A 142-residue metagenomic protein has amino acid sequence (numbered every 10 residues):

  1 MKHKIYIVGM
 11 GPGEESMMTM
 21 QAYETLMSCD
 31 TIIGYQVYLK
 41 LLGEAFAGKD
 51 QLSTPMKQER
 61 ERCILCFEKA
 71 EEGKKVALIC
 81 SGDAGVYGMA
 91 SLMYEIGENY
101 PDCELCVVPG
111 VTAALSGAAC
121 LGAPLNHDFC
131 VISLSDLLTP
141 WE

Functional and structural regions predicted by a protein language model:
M1-C106, S116: Class I S-adenosyl-L-methionine
K2-V8, T31, E104, A113-E142: Beta-strand/loop-alpha-helix module characteristic of Rossmann-like adenine-cofactor folds
